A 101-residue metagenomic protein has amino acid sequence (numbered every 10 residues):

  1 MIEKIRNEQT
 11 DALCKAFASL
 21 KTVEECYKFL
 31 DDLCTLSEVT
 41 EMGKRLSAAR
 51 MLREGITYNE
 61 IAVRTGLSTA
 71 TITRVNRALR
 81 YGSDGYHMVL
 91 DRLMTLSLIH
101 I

Functional and structural regions predicted by a protein language model:
M1-L20: General nucleic-acid-binding
E25-K44: Short, Lys/Arg-enriched anionic-surface-contact patches
M42-G55: Short, amphipathic alpha-helical "recognition" segments used to contact nucleic acids or chromatin
N59: Residues within the helices of the helix-turn-helix
A62: The alpha-helix within a helix-turn-helix
I72-R92: C-terminal structural segments of small proteins and small subunits
I99-I101: Conserved small/polar residues in nucleotide/adenosyl-binding loops
